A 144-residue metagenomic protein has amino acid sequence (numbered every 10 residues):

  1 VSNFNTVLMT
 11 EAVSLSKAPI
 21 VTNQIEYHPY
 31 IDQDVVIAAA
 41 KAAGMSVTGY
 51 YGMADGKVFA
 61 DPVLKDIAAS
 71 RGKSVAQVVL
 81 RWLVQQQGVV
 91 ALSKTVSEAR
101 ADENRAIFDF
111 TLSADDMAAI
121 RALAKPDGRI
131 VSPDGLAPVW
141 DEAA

Functional and structural regions predicted by a protein language model:
V1-A144: Beta/alpha (TIM)-barrel catalytic core signal, keyed to glycine-rich beta->alpha loops juxtaposed to Asp/Glu that bind
